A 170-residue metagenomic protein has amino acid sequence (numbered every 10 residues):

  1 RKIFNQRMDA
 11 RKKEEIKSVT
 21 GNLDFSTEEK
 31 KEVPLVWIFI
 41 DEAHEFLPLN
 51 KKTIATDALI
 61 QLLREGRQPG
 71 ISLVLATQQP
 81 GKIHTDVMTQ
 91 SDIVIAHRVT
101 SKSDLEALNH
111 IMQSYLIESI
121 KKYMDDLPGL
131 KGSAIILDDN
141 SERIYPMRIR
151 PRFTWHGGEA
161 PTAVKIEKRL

Functional and structural regions predicted by a protein language model:
R1-Q61, Q68, D126-E142: P-loop NTPase motor domains
A43, L63, V74, K121-M124 (+2 more regions): C-terminal or late-domain output modules
N50-K51, R98, R148-I149: Short clusters of small/polar residues that mark proteolytic maturation junctions
T53-A55, Q90-D92, I111-M112, P151-F153: Short secondary-structure boundary/capping segments
L62-P146: Conserved ATP-driven motor cores of ASCE-family P-loop NTPases powering translocation/secretion/packaging/pilus
L130-L170: Conserved P-loop NTPase motor module
